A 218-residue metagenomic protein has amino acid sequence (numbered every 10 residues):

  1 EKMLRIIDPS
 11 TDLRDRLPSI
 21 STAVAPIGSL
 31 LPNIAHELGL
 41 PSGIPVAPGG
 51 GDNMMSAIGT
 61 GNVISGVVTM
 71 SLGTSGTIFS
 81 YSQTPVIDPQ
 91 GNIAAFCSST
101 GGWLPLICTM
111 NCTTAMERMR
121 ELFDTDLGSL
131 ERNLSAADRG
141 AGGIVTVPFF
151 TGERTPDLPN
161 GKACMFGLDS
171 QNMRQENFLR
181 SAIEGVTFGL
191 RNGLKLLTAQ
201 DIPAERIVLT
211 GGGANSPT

Functional and structural regions predicted by a protein language model:
E1-T11, P26-T218: Active-site core segments that coordinate phosphate-bearing ligands/cofactors across diverse enzyme families
R16, T22-A25: Domain-core and long-helix interface of multi-subunit machines
L17-P18, G39: Active-site beta-strand/loop segments that form the cofactor-binding cradle of oxidoreductase flavoproteins
